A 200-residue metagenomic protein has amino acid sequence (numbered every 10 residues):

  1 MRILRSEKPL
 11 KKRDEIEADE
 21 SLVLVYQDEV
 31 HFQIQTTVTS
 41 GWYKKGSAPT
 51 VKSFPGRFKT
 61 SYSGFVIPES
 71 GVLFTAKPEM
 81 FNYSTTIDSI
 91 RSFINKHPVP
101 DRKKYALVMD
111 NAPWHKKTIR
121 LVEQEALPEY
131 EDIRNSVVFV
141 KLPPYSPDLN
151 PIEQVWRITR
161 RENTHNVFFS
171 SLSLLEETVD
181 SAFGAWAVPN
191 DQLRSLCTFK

Functional and structural regions predicted by a protein language model:
M1-K200: Short functional hotspots at interaction and active-site rims
